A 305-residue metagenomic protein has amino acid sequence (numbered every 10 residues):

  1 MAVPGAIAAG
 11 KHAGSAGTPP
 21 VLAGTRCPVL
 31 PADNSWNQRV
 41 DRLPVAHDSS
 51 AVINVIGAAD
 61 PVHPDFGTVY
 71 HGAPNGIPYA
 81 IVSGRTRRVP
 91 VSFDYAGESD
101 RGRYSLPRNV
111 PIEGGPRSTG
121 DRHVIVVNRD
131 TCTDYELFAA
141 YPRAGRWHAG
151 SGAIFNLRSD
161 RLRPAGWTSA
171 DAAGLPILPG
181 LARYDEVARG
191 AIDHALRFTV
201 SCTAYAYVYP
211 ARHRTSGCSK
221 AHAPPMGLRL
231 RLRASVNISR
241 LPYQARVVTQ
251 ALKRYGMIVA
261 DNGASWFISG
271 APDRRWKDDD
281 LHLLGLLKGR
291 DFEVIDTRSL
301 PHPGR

Functional and structural regions predicted by a protein language model:
A2-T18: C-terminal region of N-terminal signal peptides and the immediate post-cleavage residues of exported proteins
G14-R305: Short, surface-exposed polybasic-aromatic patches that bind anionic ligands, especially phosphate groups
